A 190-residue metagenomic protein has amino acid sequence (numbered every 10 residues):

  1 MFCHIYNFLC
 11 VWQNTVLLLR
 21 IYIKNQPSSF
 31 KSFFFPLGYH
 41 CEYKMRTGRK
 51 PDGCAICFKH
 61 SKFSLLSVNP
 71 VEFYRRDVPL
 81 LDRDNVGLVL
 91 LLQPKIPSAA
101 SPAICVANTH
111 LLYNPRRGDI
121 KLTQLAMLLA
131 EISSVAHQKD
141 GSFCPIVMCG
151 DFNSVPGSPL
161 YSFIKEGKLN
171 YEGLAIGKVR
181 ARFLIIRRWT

Functional and structural regions predicted by a protein language model:
M1-K31, C57, L90, V106-T109 (+1 more regions): Active-site beta-strand/loop signature of hydrolases that rely on acidic residues for catalysis
T15-Y113, R117, R188-T190: Structured beta-strand-rich core segments of catalytic domains in phosphoester-bond hydrolases
R116-T190: Metal-dependent phosphoesterases centered on the DNase I-like endonuclease/exonuclease/phosphatase
